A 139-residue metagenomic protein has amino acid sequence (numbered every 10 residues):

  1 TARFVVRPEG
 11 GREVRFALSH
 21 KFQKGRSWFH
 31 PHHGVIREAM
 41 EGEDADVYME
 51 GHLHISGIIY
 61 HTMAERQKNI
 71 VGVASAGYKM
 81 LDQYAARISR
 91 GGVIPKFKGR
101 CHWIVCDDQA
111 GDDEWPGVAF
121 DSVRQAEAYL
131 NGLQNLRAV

Functional and structural regions predicted by a protein language model:
T1-R15: Extended active-site neighborhood of metal-dependent phosphoesterases/phosphodiesterases
V6-P8, C106, F120-S122: Surface-exposed beta-strand edges and flanking loops
G11, A119-R124, L133-V139: Polar, enzyme-active/binding microenvironments
R15-A17, F22-V118: Conserved beta-sheet core of the metallophosphoesterase superfamily
